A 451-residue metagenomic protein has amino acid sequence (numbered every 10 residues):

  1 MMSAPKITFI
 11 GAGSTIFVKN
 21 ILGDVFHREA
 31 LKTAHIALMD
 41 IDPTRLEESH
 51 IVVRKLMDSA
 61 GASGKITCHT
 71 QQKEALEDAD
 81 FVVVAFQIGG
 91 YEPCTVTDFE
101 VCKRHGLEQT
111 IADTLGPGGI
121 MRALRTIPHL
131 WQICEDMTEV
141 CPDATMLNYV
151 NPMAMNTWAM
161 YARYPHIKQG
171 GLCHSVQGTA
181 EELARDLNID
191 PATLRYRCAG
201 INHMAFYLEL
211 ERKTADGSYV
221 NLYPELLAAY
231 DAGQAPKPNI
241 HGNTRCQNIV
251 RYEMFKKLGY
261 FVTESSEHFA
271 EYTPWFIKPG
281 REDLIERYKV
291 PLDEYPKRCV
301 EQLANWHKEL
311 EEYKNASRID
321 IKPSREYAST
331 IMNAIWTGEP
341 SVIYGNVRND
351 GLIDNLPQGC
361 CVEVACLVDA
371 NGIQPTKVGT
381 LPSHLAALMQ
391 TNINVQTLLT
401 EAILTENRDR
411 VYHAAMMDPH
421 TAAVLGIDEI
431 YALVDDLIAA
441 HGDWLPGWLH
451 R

Functional and structural regions predicted by a protein language model:
I7-I36: N-terminal Rossmann-like dinucleotide-binding module
E29-L31, M57-S63, Y164-P165, L187-I189: Short helix-capping segments at alpha-helix termini
A30-R54: NAD(P)-binding Rossmann-fold cofactor-contacting core
K65-D78: Short acidic low-complexity segments
E77, V83-V84, N148-Y149: Redox-cofactor binding/interface segments in oxidoreductases and associated redox assembly factors
E92-R163: Rossmann-fold NAD(P)-binding glycine/threonine-rich loop
I133-T214: Internal, well-ordered domain-core segments that constitute the primary functional module of diverse proteins
N188-R451: Long, compositionally biased stretches enriched for glycine and/or charged residues
